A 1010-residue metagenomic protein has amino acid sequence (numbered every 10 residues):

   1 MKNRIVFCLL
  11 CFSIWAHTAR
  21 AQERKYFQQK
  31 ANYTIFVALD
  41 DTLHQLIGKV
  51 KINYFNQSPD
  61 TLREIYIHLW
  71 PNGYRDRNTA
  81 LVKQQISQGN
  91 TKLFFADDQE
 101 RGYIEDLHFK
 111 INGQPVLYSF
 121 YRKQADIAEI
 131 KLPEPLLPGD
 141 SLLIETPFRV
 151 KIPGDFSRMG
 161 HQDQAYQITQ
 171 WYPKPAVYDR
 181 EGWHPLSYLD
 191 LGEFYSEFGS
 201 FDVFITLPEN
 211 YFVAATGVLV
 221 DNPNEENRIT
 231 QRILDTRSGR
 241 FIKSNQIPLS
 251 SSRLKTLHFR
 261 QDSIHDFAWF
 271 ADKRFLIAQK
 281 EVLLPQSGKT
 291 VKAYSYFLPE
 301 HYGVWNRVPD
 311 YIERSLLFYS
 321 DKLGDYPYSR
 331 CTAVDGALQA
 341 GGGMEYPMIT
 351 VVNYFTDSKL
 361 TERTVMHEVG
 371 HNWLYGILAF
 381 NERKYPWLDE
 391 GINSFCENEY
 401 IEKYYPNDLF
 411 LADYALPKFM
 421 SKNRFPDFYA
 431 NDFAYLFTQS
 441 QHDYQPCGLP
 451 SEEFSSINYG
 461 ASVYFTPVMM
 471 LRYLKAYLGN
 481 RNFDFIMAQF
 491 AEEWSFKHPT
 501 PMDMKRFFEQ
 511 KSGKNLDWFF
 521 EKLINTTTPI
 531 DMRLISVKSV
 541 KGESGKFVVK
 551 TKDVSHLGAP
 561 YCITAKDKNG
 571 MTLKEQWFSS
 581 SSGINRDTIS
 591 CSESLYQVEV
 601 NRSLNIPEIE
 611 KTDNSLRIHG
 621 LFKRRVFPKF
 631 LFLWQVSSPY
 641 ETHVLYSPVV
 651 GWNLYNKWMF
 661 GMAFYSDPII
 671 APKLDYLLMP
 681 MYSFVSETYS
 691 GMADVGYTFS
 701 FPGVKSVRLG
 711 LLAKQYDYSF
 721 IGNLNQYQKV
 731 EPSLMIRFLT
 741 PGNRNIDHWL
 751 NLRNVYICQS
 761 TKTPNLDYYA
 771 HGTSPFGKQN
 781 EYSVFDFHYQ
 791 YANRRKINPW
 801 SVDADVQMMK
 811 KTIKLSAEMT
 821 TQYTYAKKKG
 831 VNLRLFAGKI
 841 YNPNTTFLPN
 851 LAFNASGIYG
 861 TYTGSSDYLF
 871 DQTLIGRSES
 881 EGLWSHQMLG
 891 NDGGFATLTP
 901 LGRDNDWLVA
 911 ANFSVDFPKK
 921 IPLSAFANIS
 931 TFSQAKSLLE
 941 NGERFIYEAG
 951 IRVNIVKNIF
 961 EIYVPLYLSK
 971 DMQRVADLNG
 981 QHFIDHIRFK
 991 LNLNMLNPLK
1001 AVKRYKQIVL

Functional and structural regions predicted by a protein language model:
K2, A21, Q29-A31, F259 (+4 more regions): Hydrophobic alpha-helical and helix-loop surface patches within well-folded domains that function as non-catalytic
A21-I47, Q162, L516-K522, W634-S638 (+2 more regions): N-terminal, polar/Ser/Thr-rich
F55, N90-Q164, S244-S252, L257 (+2 more regions): A surface-exposed beta-strand-loop module
R77-T91, R149-F201, D221-N222, L283 (+1 more regions): Glycine/proline-rich low-complexity spacer/linker segments in large multi-domain proteins
P175-D179, W183, G192-M366, F395 (+1 more regions): Hydrophobic helix-coil surface modules that form long, contiguous segments used for peptide/substrate interaction
A559, F578, T588-S590, S594 (+7 more regions): Outer-membrane beta-barrel initiation region
H643-L654, F660-M662, P668, P672-F684 (+10 more regions): Transmembrane beta-strand segments that form the barrel wall of outer-membrane beta-barrel proteins
R708-G722, M735, P775-K778, Y782-D916 (+2 more regions): C-terminal outer-membrane beta-barrel translocator/porin domains of Gram-negative envelope proteins and their
